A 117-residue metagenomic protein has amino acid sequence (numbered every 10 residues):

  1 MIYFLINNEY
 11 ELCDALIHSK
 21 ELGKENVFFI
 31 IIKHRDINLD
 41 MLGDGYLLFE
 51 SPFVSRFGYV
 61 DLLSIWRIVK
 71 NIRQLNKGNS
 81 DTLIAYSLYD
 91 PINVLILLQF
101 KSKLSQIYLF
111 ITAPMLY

Functional and structural regions predicted by a protein language model:
F4-Y117: Active-site and donor-binding regions of nucleotide-sugar-utilizing enzymes
